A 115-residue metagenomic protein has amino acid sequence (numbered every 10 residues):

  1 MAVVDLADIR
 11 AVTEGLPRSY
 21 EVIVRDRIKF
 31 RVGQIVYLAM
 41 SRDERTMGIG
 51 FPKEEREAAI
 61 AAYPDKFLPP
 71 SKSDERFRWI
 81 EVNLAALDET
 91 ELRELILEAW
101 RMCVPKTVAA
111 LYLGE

Functional and structural regions predicted by a protein language model:
M1-E115: Charge-dense, helix-prone N-terminal extensions
